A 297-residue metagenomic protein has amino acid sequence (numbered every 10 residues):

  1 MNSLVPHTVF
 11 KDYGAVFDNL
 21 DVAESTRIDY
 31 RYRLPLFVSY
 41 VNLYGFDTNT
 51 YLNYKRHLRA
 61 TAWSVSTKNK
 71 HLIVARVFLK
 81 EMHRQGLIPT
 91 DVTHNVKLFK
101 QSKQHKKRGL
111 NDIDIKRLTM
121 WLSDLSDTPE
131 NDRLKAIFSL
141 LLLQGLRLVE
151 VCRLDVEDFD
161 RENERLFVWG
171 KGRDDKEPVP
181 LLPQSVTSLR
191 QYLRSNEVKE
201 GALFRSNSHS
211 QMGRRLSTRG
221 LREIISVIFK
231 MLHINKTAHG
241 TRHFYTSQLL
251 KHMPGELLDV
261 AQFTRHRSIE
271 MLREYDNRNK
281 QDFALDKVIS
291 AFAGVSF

Functional and structural regions predicted by a protein language model:
F10-K106, D124: N-terminal core-binding DNA-recognition domain of tyrosine recombinases/integrases
I88-T119, W169, N207-M212: Flexible interdomain linker/hinge and immediately adjacent N-terminus of the catalytic tyrosine-recombinase domain
R117-L148: Basic, Lys/Arg- and aromatic-enriched nucleic-acid-binding interface segment
S139, L143, R242-R267, R273 (+1 more regions): C-terminal catalytic core of tyrosine-transesterase DNA break-rejoin enzymes
Q144, R153-S188: Conserved tyrosine-mediated DNA breakage-rejoining catalytic core shared by Y-recombinases
R153-F159, A261-S268, D276-R278: A short, basic/aromatic helix-end/turn motif that makes direct DNA contacts
V179-P180, Q262, E274-F297: DNA/chromatin major-groove-contacting recognition/catalytic segments
L182-I234: Active-site/catalytic core of tyrosine-dependent DNA strand-transfer enzymes
